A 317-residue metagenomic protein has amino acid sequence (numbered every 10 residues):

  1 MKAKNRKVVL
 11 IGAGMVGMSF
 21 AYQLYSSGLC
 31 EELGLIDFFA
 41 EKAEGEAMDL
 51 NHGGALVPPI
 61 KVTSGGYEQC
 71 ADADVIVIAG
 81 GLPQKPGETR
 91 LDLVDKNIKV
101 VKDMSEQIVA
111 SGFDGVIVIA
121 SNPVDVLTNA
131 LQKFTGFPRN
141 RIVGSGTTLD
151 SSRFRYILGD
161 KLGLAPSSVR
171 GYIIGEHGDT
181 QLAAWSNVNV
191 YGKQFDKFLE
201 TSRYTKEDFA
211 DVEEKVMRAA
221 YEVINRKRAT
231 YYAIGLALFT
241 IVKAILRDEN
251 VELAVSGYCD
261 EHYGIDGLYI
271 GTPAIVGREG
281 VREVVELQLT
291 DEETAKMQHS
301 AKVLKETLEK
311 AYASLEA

Functional and structural regions predicted by a protein language model:
M1-E46: NAD(P)+-binding Rossmann beta1-loop-alpha1 motif at the extreme N-terminus of oxidoreductases
V16-F20, K85-P86, V124-N129: Short glycine/serine/threonine-rich phosphate/pyrophosphate-binding segments that cradle anionic phosphate groups
Y22-S26, H52, E106, K133 (+1 more regions): Short, well-ordered alpha-helices that flank and scaffold nucleotide-derived cofactor binding pockets
E32, I36-D74, E88, K305-A313: Conserved N-terminal Rossmann-fold NAD(P) cofactor-binding segment
A55-V116: Rossmann-like NAD(P)-binding element
T89-R155: Rossmann-like NAD(P)(H) cofactor-binding subdomain of soluble oxidoreductases
F134-R141, D150-A317: C-terminal substrate-binding/catalytic lobe of Rossmann-fold NAD(P)-dependent dehydrogenases
